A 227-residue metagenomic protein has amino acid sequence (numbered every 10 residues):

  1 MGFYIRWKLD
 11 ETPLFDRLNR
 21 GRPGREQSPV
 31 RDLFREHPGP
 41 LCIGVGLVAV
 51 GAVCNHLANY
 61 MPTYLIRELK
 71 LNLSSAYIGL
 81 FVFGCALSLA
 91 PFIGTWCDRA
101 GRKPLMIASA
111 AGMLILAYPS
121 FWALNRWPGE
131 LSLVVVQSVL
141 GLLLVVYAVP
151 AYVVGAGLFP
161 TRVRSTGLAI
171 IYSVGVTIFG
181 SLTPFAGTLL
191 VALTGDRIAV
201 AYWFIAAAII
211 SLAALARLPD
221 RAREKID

Functional and structural regions predicted by a protein language model:
G2-W7, I205-D227: Multi-pass alpha-helical transporter architecture, strongest for 12-TM Major Facilitator/SLC carriers used
W7-P29, D227: Flexible cytoplasmic inter-helical loops of multi-pass small-molecule transporters
P38-A86, F179-P184: Extracytoplasmic gate region of multi-pass secondary transporters
A90-R102: Helix-to-loop junctions at the C-terminal end of transmembrane segments in multipass secondary transporters
R99-A111: Cytoplasmic membrane-interface "Motif A"-like loop-to-helix N-cap segments of 12-TM Major Facilitator Superfamily
A111-P128: C-terminal ends and interior cores of transmembrane alpha-helices in multi-pass membrane transporters/permeases
V146-F159: Intracellular juxtamembrane helix-capping segments at the cytosolic ends of symmetry-related transmembrane helices
A156, T161-L193: A late C-terminal transmembrane helix in Major Facilitator Superfamily
